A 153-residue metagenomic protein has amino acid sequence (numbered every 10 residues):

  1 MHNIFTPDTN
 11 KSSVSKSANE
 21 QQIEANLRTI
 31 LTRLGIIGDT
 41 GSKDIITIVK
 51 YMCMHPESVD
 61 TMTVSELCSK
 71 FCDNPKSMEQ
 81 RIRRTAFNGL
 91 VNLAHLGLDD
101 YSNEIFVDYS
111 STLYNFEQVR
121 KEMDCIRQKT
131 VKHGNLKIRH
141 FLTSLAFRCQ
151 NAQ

Functional and structural regions predicted by a protein language model:
M1-N10: Short, charged amphipathic alpha-helical surface segments
T6, T32, I36, K50 (+3 more regions): Generic surface-pattern signal
K11-S77, R81-I82, L90: C-terminal output/effector regions of signal-responsive regulators
G41, H55, V59-M62, S77 (+8 more regions): Generic marker of "main functional regions" within proteins
T63-E117: Flexible loop/N-cap segments at domain edges
A94, L98-Q153: Charge-biased C-terminal accessory regions appended to nucleic-acid-, cytoskeletal NTPase
